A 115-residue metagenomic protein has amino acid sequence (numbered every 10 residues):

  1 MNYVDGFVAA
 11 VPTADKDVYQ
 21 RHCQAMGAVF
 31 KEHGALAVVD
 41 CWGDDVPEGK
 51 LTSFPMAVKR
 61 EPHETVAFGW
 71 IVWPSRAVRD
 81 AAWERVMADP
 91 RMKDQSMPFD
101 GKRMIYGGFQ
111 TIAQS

Functional and structural regions predicted by a protein language model:
V4-V11, G49-V86: Short, well-ordered beta-strand segments in beta-rich or mixed alpha/beta enzyme and ligand-binding folds
D5-G43: N-terminal first-folded block
Q20-M26, A82-P90: Short amphipathic alpha-helices in soluble, non-transmembrane regions that often serve as interface/regulatory elements
Q24, C41-D45, W70-R76: Bulky hydrophobic/aromatic packing residues
K31, A35-P62, A88-S115: Glycine-rich beta-strand-turn "strand-cap" elements at beta-sheet edges
